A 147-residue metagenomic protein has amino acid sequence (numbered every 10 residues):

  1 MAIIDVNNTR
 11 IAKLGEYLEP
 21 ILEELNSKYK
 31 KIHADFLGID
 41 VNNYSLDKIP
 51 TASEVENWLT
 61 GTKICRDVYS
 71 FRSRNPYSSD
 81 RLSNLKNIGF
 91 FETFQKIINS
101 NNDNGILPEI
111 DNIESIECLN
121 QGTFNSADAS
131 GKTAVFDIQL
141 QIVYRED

Functional and structural regions predicted by a protein language model:
M1-G38, A52-D147: Charged, amphipathic alpha-helical segments and their flanking helix caps
N42-A52: Charged, often glycine-rich, active-site loop that binds/positions anionic groups
